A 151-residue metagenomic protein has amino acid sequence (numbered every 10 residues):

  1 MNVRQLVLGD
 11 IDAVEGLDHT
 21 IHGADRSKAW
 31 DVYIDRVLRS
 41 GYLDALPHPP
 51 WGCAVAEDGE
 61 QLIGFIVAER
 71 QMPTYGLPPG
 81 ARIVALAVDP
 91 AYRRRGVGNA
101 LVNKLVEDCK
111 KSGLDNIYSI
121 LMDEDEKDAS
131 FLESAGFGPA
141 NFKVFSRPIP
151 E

Functional and structural regions predicted by a protein language model:
N2-G16, S27: A short beta-loop-alpha structural element at the N-terminal edge of CoA-dependent acyl/N-acetyltransferase catalytic
E15-Y42: Conserved GNAT-fold acetyl-CoA-binding loop/helix
Y42-V55, R82: A short helix-loop-beta-strand connector motif used in the catalytic cores of GNAT acetyltransferases and, in some
V55, Q61-R70, R82, A87: Conserved beta-strand in the GNAT
Q71-I83, R93, A140-N141: A conserved beta-turn-beta hairpin within the catalytic core of GNAT-like acetyltransferases that forms part
A85-V88, R94-E107, S134: Conserved acetyl-CoA-binding loop-helix of GNAT-fold acetyltransferases
R93, S119-D128: Conserved beta-strand-loop-alpha-helix junction that forms the acyl-donor binding cleft
C109-L121: Conserved GNAT acetyl-CoA-binding A-motif
